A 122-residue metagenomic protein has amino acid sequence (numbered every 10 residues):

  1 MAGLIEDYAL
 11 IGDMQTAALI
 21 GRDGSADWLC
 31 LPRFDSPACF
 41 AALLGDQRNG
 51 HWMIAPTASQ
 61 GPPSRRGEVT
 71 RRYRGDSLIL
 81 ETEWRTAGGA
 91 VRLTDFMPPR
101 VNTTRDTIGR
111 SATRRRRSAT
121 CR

Functional and structural regions predicted by a protein language model:
A2-R122: Beta-sandwich/jelly-roll carbohydrate-recognition scaffolds of carbohydrate-active enzymes
